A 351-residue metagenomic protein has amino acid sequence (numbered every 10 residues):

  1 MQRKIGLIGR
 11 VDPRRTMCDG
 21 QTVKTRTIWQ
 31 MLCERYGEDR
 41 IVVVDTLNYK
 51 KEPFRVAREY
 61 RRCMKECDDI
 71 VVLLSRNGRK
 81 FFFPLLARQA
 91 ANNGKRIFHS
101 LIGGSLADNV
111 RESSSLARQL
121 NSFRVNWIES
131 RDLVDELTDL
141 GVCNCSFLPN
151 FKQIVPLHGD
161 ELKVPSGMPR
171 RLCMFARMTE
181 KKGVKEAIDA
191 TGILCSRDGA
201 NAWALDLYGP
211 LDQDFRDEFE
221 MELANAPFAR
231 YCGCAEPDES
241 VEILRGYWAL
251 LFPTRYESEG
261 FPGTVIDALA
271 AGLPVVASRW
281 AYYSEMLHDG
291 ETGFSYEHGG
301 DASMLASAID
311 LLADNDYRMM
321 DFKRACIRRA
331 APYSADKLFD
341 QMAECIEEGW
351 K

Functional and structural regions predicted by a protein language model:
R3-I8, K163-K182, I188-I193, L205-D206: Conserved donor-binding/catalytic core segment of Leloir-type glycosyltransferases
D45, W203-D217, G233: Glycosyltransferase donor-sugar binding loop
N121-G159: Donor nucleotide-sugar binding/catalytic pocket of nucleotide-sugar-dependent glycosyltransferases
H158, S307, L311, P332-K351: C-terminal alpha-helical cap of glycosyltransferases
D217-E236: Nucleotide-activated donor-binding/catalytic signature segment of Leloir-type glycosyltransferases, i.e., the conserved
R245-E259, L273: Acidic donor-binding loop of glycosyltransferase active sites
D289-G290, F294-A302, L311-Y317: Conserved acidic donor-binding segment of nucleotide-sugar-dependent glycosyltransferases
L311, R318-P332: A short, well-ordered alpha-helix in the C-terminal region of glycosyltransferases
